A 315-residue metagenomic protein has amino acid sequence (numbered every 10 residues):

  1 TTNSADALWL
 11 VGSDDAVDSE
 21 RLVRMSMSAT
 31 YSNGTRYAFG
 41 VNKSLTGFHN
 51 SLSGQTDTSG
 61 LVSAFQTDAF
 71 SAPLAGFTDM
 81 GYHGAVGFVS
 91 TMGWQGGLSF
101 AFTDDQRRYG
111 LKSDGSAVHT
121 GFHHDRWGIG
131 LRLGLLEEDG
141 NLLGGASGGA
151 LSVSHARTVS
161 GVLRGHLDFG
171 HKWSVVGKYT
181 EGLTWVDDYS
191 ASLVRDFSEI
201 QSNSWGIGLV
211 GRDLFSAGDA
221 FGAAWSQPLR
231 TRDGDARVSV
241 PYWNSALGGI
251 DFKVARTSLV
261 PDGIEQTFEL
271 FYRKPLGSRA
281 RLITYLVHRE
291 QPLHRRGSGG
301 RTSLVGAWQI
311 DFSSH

Functional and structural regions predicted by a protein language model:
T1-R164: Outer membrane beta-barrel translocator domains of Type V secretion systems
S28, S245, L259, Q309-D311: Intrinsic disorder/low-complexity detector
S32-T35, V89-G93, H123-W127, D168-K172 (+3 more regions): Outer-membrane beta-barrel channels and translocator barrels
S63, F70-P73, G97-S99, G110 (+4 more regions): Outer membrane beta-barrel transmembrane domains
I207-L209, G218-A220, G299-H315: Outer-membrane beta-barrel "beta-signal"
